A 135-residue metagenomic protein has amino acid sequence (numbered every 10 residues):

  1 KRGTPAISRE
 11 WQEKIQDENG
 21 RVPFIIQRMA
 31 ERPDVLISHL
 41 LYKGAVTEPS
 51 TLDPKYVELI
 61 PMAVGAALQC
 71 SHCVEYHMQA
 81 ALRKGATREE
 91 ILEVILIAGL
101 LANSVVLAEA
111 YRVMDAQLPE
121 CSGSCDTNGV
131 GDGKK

Functional and structural regions predicted by a protein language model:
K1-K135: Hydrophobic alpha-helical segments
